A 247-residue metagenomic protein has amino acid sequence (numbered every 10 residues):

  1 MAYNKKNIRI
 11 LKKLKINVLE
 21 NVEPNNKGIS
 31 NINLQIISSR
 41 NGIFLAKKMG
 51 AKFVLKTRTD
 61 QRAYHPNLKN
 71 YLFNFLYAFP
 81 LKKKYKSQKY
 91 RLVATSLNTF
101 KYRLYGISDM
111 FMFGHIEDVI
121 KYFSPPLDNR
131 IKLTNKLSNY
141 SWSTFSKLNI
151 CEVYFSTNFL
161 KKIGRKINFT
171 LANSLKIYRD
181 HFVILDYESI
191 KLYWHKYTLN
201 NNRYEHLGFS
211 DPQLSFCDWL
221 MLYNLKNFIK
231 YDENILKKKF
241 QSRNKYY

Functional and structural regions predicted by a protein language model:
M1-T57, Q61-Y247: ER/Golgi luminal nucleotide-sugar-dependent glycosyltransferases, focusing on the catalytic module
